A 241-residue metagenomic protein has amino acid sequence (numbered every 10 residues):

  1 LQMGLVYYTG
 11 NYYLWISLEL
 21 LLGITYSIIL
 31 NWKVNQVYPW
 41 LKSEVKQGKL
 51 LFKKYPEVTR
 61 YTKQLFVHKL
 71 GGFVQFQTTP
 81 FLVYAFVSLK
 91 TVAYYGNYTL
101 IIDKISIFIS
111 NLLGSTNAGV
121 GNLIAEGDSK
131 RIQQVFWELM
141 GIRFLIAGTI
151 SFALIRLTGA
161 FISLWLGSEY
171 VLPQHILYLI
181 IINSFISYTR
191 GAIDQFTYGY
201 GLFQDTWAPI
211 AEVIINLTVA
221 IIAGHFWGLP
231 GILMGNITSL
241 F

Functional and structural regions predicted by a protein language model:
L1-Q2, W15-N31, H68, G72 (+6 more regions): Short runs within selected transmembrane alpha-helices of multi-pass transporters and secretion channels
G4-T9, F73-K104, N122-L123, G159-E169: Helix-terminus/linker motif at the lipid-water interface of multi-pass membrane proteins
G10, V87-K90, I124-G127, Y200-F203 (+1 more regions): Membrane-helix interface residues
Y12-I16, L30-F76, G119-Q134: Interhelical loop/hinge segments that connect adjacent transmembrane helices in multipass membrane
Y12-S17, K53-Y61, F81-D103, R131-Q134 (+1 more regions): Interfacial/gating helices of multi-pass transporter permease domains
Y38-K42, Y98, I102-M140, D194-G199: Helix-loop junctions and terminal segments of transmembrane helices in multi-pass membrane transport/translocation
T62, F66, L70-L82, F86 (+7 more regions): Short helix-kink/termination motifs in transmembrane helices of multi-pass secondary transporters
Q133-S187, L217-F226: Alpha-helical transmembrane segments of multi-pass membrane transport and lipid-handling proteins
